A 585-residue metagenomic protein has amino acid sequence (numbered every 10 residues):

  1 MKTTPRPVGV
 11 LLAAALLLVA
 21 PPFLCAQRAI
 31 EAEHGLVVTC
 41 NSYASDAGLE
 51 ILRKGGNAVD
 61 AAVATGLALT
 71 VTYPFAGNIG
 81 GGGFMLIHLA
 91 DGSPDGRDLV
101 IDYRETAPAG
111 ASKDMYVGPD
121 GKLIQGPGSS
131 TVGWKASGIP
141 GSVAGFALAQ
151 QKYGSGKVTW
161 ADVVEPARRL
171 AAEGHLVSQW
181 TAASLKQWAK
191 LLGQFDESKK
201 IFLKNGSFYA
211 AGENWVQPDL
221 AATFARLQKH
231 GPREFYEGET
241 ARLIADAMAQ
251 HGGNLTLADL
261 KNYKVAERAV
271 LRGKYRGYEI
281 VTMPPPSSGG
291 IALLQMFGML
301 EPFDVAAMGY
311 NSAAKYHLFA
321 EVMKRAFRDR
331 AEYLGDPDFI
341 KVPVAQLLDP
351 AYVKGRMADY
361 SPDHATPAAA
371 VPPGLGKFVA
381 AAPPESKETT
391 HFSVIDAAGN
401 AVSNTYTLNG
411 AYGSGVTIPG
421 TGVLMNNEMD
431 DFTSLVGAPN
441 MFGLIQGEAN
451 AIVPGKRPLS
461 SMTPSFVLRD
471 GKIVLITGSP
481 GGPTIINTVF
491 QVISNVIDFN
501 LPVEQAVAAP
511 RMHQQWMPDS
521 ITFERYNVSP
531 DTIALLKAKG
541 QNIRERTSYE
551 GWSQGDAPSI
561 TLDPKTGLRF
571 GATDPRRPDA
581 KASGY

Functional and structural regions predicted by a protein language model:
G9-P22: Bacterial N-terminal signal peptides
A26-D46, E50, A58-V59, V63-H230 (+5 more regions): Noncatalytic scaffold domains of N-terminal-nucleophile
V59-G66, A161-A172, R242-D246, Y310-R330 (+1 more regions): Short, well-structured alpha-helical segments that form the helix of a local strand-helix-strand
V71-R104, N254-T256, N400-R469, F499 (+1 more regions): Active-site rim segments in enzyme catalytic domains, especially the processed small/beta chain of N-terminal
N254-R276, K354-P384, M425-F466: Active-site Gly/Thr loop motif
P302-L408, G420-T421, V436-G437, G443-I445 (+2 more regions): Internal maturation/activation junctions in enzymes
K456, D498-G551: Extended C-terminal subregions enriched in glycine
